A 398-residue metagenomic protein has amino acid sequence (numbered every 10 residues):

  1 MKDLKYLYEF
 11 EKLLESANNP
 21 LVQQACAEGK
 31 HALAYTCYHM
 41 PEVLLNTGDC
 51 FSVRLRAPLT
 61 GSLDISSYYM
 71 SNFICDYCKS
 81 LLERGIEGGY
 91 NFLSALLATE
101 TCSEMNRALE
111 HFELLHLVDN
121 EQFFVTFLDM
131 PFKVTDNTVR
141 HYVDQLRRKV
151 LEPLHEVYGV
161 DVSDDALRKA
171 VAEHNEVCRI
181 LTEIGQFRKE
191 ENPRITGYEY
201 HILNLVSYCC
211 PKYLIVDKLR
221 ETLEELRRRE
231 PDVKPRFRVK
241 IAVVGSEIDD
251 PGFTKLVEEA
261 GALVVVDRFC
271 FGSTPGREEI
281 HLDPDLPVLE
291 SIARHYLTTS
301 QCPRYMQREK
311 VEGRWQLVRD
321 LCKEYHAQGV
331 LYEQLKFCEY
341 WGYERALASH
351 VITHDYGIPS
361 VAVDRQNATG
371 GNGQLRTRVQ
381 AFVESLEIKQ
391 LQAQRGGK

Functional and structural regions predicted by a protein language model:
M1-H31, V143, L151-E279, Q307 (+1 more regions): A charged, amphipathic alpha-helical module
D3, A346-K398: Peripheral docking tails and interdomain loops at the edges of cofactor- or intermediate-handling domains
A27, Y38-R56, G245-K310, R314-R319: Redox- and metal-dependent alpha/beta enzyme cores, enriched for Fe-S-associated oxidoreductases and cofactor-handling
A34-G89, L93-A95, E100, A108-L109: An N-terminal, globular interaction/scaffold subdomain
S80-P153: Acidic/His-rich segments in extracytoplasmic proteins that coordinate ligands and/or metal ions
G85, E309-H326, E344-L347: A short, acidic, amphipathic alpha-helical segment used as a generic capping/interface helix at domain edges
S94, C322, H326-L331: Proline-aspartate-enriched helix->loop->beta-strand connector
E104-A108, C338-E344: Glycine/threonine-rich flexible loop motifs
